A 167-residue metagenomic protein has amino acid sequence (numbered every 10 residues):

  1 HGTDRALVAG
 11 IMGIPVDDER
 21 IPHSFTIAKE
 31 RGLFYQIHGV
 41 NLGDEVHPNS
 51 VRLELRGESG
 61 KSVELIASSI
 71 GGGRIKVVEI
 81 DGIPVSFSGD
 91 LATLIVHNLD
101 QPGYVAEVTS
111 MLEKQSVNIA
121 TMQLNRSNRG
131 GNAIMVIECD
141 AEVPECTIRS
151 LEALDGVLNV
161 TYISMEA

Functional and structural regions predicted by a protein language model:
H1-G2, H47, P144: Alpha-helix initiation/capping motif
H1-R31: A structural-propensity feature for long, helix-poor, extended segments
I11, E19-H23, Y35-I37, K61-A167: A conserved regulatory-domain signal marking ACT and ACT-like small-molecule sensing domains and adjacent regulatory
T26-K29, L33-L65: C-terminal edge-of-domain segments
